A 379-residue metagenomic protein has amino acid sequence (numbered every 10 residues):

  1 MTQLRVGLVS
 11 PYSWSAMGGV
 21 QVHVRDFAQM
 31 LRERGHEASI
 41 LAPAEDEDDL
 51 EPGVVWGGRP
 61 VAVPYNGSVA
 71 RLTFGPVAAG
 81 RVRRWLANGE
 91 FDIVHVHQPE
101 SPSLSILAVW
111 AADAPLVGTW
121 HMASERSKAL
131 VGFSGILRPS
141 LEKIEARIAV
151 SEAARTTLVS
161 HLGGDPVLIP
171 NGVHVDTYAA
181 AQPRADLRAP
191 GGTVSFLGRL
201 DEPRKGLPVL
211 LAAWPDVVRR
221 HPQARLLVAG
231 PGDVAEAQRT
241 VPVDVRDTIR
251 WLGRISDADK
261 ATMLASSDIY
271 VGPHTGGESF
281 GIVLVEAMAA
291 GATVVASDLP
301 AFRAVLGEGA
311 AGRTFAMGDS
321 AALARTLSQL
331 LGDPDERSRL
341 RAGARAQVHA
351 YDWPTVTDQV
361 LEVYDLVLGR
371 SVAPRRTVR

Functional and structural regions predicted by a protein language model:
Q3-L4, S10-M17, V24-R25, Q29-V77 (+1 more regions): N-terminal strand-loop element at the rim of the active site of nucleotide-sugar-dependent glycosyltransferases
A44, A153, G172: Carbohydrate-associated surface elements
V173-P190: Acidic anion/phosphate-binding donor-loop and adjacent secondary structure in glycosyltransferase catalytic cores
D186-K205, L211-P215, L227: Conserved donor-binding/catalytic core segment of Leloir-type glycosyltransferases
Q238-T262: Nucleotide-activated donor-binding/catalytic signature segment of Leloir-type glycosyltransferases, i.e., the conserved
I269, T293-A296: Short hydrophobic beta-strand element within catalytic cores of glycosyltransferases and related nucleotide-activated
E308-A321, S328-D335: Conserved acidic donor-binding segment of nucleotide-sugar-dependent glycosyltransferases
A322, Q329, E336-A350: A short, well-ordered alpha-helix in the C-terminal region of glycosyltransferases
